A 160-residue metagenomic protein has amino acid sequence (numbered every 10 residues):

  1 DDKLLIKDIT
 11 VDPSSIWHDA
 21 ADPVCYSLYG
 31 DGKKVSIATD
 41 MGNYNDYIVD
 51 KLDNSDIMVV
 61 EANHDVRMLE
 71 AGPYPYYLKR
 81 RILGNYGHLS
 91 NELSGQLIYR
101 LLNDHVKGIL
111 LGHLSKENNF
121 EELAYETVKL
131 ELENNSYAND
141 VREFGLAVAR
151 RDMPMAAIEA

Functional and structural regions predicted by a protein language model:
D1-I57, D152, A157-A160: Core dinuclear metal-dependent hydrolase active-site scaffold
D46-A147: Cap/insert and terminal regions of metallo-dependent hydrolase folds
